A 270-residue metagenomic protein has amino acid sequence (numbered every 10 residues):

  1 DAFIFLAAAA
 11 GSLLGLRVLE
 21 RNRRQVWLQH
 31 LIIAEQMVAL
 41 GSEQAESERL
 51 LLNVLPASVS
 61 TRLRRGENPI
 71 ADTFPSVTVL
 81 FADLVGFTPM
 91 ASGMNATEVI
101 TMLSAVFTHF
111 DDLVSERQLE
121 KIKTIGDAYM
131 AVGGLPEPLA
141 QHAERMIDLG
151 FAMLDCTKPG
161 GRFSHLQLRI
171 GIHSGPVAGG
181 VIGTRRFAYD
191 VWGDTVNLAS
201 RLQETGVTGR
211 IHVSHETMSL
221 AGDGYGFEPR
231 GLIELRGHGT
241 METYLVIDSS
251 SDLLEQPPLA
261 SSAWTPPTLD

Functional and structural regions predicted by a protein language model:
A2-R17: Alpha-helical membrane-embedded segments
F3, V177-G179, A199, T205-D270: Cytosolic regulatory/linker segments at or just downstream of nucleotide-handling modules in signal-transduction
G15-F74: Regulatory cytosolic signal-relay segments
A45, A57, P89, T97 (+11 more regions): Feature representing long, continuous alpha-helical segments
A45-E48, T61-D148: Catalytic NTP-binding/metal-coordinating core of nucleotidyl cyclase/transferase enzymes
N53, R62, G66, H109-E116 (+3 more regions): Amphipathic alpha-helical regulatory segments at dimerization interfaces that relay allosteric signals between sensory
L55, A82, V213: A conserved hydrophobic position in a structured secondary element of the catalytic/binding core that shapes
V77, A82, L113-R145, C156-V196 (+3 more regions): Catalytic core of nucleotidyl cyclases, primarily class III adenylyl/guanylyl cyclases
